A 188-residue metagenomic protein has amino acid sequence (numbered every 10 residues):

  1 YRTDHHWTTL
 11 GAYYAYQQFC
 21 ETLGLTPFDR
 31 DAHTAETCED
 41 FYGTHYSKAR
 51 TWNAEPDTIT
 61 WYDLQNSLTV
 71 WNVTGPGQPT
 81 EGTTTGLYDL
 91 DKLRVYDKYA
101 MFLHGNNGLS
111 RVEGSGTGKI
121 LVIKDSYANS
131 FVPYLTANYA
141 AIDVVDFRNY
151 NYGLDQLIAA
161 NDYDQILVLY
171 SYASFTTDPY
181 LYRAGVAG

Functional and structural regions predicted by a protein language model:
Y1-G188: Extracellular glycan-modifying ectodomains
